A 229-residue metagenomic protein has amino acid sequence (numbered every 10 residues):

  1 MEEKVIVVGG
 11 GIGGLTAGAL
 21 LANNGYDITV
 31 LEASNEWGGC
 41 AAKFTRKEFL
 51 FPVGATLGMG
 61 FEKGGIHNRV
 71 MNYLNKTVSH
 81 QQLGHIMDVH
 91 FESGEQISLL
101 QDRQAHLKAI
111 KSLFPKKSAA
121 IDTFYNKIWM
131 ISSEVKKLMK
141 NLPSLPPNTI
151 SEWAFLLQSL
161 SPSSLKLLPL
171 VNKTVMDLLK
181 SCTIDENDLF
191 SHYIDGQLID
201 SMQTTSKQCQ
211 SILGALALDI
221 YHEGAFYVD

Functional and structural regions predicted by a protein language model:
E2-E3, F51-V53, S159-P162, Y221-F226: A short, structure-level motif marking secondary-structure boundaries and short turns
E2-K140: N-terminal glycine-rich phosphate/pyrophosphate-binding loop and immediately adjacent elements
K4, L20, R46-E48, W153-Q158 (+1 more regions): A short alpha-helix capping/helix-coil boundary motif
E62, L167-V175, D219-D229: Short beta-strand to alpha-helix junction loop
N75-K76, P143-P146, I212-A215: Short, intrinsically disordered/low-complexity patches at protein termini and at juxtamembrane boundaries
S93-K207: Rossmann-like flavin
D195-F226: Active-site-adjacent "gating/activation" loops or surface patches in catalytic cores
